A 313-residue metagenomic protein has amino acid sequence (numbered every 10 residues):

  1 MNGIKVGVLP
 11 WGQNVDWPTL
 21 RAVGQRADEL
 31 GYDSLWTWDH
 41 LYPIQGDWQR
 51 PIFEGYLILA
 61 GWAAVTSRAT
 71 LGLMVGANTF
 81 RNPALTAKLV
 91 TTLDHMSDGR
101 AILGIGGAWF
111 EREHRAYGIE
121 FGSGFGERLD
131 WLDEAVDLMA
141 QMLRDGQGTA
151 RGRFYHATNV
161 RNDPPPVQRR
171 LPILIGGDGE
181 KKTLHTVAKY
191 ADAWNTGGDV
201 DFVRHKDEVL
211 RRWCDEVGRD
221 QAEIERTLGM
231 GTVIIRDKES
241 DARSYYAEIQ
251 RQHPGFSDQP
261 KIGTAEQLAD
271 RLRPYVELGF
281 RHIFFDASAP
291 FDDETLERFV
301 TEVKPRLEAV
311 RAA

Functional and structural regions predicted by a protein language model:
M1-A313: Active-site-adjacent structural elements that line small-molecule/cofactor binding pockets in enzymes
